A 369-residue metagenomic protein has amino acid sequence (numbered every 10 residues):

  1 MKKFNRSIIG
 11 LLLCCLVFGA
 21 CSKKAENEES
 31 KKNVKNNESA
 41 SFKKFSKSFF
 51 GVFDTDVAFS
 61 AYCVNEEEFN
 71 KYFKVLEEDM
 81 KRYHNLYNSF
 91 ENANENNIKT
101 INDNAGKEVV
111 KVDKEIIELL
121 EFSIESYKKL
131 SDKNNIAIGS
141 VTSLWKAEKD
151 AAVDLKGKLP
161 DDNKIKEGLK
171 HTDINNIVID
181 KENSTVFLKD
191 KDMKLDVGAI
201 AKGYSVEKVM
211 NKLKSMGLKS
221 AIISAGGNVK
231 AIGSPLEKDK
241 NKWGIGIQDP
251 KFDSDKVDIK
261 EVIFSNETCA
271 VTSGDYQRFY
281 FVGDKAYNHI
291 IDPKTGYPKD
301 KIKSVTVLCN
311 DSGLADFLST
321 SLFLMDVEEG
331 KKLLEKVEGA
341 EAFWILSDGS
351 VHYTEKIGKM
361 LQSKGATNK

Functional and structural regions predicted by a protein language model:
K2-G10, C14, G19-K369: Mature catalytic core of soluble alpha/beta enzymes
